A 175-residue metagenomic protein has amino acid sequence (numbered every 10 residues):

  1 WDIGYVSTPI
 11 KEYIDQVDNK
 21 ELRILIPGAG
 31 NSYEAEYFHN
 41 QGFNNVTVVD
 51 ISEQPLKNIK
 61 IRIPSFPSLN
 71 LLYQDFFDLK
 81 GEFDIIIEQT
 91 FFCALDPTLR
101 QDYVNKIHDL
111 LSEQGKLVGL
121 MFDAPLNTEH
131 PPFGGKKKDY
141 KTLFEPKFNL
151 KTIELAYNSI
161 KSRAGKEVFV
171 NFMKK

Functional and structural regions predicted by a protein language model:
W1-G81, L95-K175: Class I (Rossmann-like) S-adenosyl-L-methionine-dependent methyltransferase catalytic domain, capturing the SAM-binding
D84: Conserved acidic residues
I87: A conserved beta-strand element that flanks and buttresses the S-adenosyl-L-methionine
T90-A94: Short catalytic micro-motifs in class I SAM-dependent methyltransferases
